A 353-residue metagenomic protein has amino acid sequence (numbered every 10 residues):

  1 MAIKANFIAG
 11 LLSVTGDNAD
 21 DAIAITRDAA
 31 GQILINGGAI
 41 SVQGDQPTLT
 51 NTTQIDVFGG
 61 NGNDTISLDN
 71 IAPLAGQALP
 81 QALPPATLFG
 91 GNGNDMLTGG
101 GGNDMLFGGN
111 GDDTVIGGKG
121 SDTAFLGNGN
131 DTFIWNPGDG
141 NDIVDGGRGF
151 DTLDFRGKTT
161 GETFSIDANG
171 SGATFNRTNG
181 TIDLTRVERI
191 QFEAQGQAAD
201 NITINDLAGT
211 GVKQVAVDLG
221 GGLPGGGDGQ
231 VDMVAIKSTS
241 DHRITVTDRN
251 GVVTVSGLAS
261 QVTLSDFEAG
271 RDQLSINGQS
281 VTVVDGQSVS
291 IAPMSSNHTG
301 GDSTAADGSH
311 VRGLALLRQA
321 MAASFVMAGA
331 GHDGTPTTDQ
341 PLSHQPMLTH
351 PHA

Functional and structural regions predicted by a protein language model:
M1-T299: Acidic, glycine-rich low-complexity segments
G117-L126, A306-L316: Short, charged low-complexity linear motifs
S260-V262, T299-L314: Contiguous ligand/interfacial binding patches
D307-A353: Solvent-exposed adhesion/ligand-recognition segments of exported proteins
